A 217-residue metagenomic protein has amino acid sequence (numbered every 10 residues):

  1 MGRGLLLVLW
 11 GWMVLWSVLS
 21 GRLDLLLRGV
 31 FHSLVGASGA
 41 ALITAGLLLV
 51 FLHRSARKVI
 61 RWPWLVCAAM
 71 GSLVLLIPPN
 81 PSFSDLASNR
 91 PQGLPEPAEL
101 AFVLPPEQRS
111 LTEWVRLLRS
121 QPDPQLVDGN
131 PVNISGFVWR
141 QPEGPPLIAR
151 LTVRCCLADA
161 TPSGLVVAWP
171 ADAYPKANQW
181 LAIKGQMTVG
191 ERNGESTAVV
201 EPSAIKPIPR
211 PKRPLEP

Functional and structural regions predicted by a protein language model:
M1-G4, W169: N-terminal amphipathic alpha-helix initiation
R3-S55, V59-I60: Membrane-embedded alpha-helical segments of integral membrane proteins
G21, L27-F31, A41, S55-R61 (+3 more regions): Domain-scale activation on soluble regions of proteins
R22-L26, S84-D85, P91, D123 (+1 more regions): OB-fold single-stranded nucleic acid-binding module
F31-H32, T112-V115, D172-Y174, M187: Bulky hydrophobic/aromatic packing residues
R57-F83: Internal/C-terminal transmembrane anchor helices
P78-V138: Membrane-interface segments at or immediately adjacent to transmembrane helices that form the boundary between
